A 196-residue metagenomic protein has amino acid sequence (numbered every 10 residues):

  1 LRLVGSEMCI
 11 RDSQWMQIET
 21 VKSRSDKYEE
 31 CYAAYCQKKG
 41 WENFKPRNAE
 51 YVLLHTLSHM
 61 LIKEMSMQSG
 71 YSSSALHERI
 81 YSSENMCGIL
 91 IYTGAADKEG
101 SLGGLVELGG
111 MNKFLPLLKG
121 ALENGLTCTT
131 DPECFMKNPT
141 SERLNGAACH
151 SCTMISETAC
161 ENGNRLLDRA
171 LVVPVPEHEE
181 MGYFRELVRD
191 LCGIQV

Functional and structural regions predicted by a protein language model:
L1-G5, C9-I10: Single conserved hydrophobic/aromatic residue that forms the stacking wall/gate of nucleotide- or nucleobase-binding
G5, C31-A34, I62, L76: Broad hydrophobic/π-residue packing in well-ordered secondary structure
C9-I10, C36, F44, V188: Extended hydrophobic/Leu-rich segments
R11-E29: Metal-dependent catalytic core segments for phosphate chemistry
Q14-Q17, Q37, Q68, Q195: Residue-identity detector for glutamine
S23-W41: Active-site-adjacent bridging/hinge elements
W41-N48, L54-V196: C-terminal structured domains
